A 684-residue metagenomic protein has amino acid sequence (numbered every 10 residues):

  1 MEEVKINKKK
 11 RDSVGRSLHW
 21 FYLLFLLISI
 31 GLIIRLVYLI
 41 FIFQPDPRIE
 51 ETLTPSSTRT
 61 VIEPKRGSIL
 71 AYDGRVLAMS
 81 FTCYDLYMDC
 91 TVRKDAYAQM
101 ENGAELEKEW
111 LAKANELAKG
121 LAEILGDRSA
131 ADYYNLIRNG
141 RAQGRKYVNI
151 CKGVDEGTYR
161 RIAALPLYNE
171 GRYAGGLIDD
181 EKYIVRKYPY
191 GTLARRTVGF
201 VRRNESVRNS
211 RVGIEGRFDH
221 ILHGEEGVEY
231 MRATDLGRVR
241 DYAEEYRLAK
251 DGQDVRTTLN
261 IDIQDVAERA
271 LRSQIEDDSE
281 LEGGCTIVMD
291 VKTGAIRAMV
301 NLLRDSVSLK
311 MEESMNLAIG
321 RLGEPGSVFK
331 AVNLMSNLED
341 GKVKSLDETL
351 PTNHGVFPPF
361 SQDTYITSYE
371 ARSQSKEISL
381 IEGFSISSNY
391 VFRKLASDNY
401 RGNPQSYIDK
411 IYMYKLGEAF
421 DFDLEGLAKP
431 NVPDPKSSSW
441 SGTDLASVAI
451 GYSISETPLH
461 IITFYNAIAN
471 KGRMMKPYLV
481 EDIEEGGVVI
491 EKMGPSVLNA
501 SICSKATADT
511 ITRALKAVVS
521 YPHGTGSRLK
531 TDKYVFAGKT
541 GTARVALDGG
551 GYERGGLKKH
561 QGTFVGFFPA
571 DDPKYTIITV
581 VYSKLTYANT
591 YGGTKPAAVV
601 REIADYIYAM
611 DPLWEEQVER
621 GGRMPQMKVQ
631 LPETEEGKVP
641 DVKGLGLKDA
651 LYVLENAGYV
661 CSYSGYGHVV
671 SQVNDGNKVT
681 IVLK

Functional and structural regions predicted by a protein language model:
M1-K310, S406-M413, T531-D532, T586-Q617 (+3 more regions): Periplasmic/cell-envelope proteins involved in peptidoglycan metabolism and beta-lactam response
E2-K5, A78, A233-Y246, L259 (+3 more regions): Beta-lactam-recognizing serine transpeptidase/beta-lactamase-like catalytic domain environment
C83-D85, R145-Y147, G252-D254, A318-G320 (+3 more regions): Short, solvent-exposed beta-strand edge segments and adjacent coil->beta transition regions
R256-T258, P351, I502, G646 (+2 more regions): Generic structural detector for well-ordered beta-strands
V489-G494, T594-V639: Short, gly/Ser/Thr-rich active-site loops of penicillin-recognizing serine hydrolases
G622-H668: Glycine-rich loop/hinge motif
G665-N677: Conserved Motif II region of HX4D acyltransferases
N677-K684: Conserved "repeat-terminator" motif of extracellular CCP/Sushi domains
